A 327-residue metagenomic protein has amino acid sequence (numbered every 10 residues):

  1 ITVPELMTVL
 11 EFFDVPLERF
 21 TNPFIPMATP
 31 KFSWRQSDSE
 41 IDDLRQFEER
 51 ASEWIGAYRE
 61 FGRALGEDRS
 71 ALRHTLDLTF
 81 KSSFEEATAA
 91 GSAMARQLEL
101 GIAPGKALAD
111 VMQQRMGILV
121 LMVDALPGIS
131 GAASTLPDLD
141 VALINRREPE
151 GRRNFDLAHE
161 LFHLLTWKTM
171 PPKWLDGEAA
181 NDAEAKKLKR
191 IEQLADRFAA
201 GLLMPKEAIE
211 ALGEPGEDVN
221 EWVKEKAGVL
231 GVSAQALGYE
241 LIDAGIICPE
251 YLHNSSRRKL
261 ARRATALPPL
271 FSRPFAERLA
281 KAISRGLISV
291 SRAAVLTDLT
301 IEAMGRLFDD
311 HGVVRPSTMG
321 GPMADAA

Functional and structural regions predicted by a protein language model:
I1-A327: Short juxta-domain linker segments that transition from a proline/glycine-rich, charged coil into a short amphipathic
